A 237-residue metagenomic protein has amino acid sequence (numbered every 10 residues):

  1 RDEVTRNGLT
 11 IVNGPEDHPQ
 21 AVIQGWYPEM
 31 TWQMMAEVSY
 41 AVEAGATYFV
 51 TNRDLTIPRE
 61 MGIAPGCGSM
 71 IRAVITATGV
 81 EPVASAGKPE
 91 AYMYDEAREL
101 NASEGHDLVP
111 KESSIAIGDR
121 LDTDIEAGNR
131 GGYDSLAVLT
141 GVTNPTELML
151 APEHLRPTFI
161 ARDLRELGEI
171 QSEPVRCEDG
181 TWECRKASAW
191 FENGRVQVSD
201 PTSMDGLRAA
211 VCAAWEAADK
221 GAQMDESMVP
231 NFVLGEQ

Functional and structural regions predicted by a protein language model:
R1-Q237: Asp-based, Mg2+/Mn2+-dependent phosphohydrolase catalytic module
